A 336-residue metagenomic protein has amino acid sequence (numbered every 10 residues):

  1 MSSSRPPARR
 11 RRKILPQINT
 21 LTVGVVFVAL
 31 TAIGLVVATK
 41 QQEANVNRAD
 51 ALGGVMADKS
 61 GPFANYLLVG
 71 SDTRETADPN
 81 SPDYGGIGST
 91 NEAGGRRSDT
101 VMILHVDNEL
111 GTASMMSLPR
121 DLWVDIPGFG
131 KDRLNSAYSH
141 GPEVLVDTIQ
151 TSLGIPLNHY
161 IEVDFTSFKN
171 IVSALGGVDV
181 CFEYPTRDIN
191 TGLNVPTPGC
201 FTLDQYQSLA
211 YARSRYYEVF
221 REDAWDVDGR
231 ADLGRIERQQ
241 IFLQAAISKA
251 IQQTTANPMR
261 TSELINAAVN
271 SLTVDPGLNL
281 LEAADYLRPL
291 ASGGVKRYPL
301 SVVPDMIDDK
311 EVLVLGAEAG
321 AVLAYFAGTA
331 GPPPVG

Functional and structural regions predicted by a protein language model:
S4-L110: Entry/capping segment at the start of metal-dependent catalytic domains with acidic active-site entry clusters
A49, T76-S81, A267, S271-G336: C-terminal solvent-exposed extensions
G61-A64, R96-V101, L110-A113, L118 (+8 more regions): Extracytoplasmic
S89-A93, K131-S139, G154-H159, W225-G234 (+3 more regions): Second-shell loop/turn segments in exported
G94-S98, G128-F129, S136-V144, E162-T166 (+4 more regions): Soluble non-cytosolic domains of exported or imported proteins
S98-T100, M115, K131, P142-Q150 (+8 more regions): Extracytoplasmic/secreted envelope proteins and their assembly/folding machinery, especially bacterial periplasmic
L134-P198, A284-L287: Amphipathic, coiled-coil-like alpha-helical scaffolding segments used for oligomerization/assembly
S173-T255, G336: Flexible, polar/acidic helix-loop-strand segments at domain edges
